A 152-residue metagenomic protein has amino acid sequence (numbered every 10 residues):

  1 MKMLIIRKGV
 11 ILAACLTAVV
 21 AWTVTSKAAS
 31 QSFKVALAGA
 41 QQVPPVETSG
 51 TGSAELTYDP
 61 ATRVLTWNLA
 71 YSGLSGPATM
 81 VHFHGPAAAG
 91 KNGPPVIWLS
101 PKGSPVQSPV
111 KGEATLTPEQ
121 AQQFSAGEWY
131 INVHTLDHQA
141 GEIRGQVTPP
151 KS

Functional and structural regions predicted by a protein language model:
L4-K8, V20-V81, G85-S152: Metal-centered catalytic cores of metalloenzymes
V10-L16: Sec-dependent N-terminal signal peptides
